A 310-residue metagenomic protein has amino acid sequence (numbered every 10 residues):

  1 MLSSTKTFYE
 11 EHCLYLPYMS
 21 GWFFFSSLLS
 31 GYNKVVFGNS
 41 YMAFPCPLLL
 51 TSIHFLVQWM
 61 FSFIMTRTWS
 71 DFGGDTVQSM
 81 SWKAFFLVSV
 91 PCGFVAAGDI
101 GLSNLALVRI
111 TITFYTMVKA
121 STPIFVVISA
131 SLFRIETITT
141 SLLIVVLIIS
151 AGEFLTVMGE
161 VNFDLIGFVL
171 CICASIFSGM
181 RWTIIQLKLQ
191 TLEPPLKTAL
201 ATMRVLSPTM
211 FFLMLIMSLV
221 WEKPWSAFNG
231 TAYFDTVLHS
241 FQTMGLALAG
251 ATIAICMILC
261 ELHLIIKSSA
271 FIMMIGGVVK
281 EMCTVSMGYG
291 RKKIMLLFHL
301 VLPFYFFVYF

Functional and structural regions predicted by a protein language model:
M1-F310: Polytopic endomembrane small-metabolite transporters, centered on the Drug/Metabolite Transporter
